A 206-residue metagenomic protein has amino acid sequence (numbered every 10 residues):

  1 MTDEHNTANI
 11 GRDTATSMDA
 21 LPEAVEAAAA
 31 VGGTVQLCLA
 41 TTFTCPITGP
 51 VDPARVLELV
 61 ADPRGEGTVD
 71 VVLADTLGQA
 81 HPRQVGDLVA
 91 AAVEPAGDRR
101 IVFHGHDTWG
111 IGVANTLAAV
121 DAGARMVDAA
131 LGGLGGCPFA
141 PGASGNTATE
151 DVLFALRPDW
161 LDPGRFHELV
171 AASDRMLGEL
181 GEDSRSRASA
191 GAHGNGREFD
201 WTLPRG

Functional and structural regions predicted by a protein language model:
M1-G206: Catalytic cores and adjacent flexible loops of soluble metabolic enzymes that perform enolate/carbanion chemistry on
